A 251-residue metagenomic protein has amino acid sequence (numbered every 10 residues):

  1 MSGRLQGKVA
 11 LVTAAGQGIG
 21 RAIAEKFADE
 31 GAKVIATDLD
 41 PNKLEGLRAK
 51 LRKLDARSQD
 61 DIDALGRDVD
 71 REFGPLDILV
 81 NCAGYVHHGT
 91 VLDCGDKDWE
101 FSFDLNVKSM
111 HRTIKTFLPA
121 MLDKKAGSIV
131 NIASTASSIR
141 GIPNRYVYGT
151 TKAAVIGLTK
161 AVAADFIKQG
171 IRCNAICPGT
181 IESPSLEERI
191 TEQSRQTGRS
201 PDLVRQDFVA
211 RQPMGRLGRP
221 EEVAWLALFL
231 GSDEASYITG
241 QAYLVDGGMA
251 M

Functional and structural regions predicted by a protein language model:
A83-H87: Conserved NAD(P)H cofactor-binding loop of Rossmann-fold oxidoreductase domains
T90-V91, G95-F103, F208: Substrate-binding pocket helix/loop in short-chain dehydrogenase/reductase
I114, T151, T159: Active-site helix of classical SDR
P119, A164-D165, S236: Alpha-helical segment proximal to the catalytic Tyr-Lys
S134: Residue(s) in the substrate-gating loop at a strand-loop-helix junction that position the organic substrate next
I167, R172, I238-G240: Short, small/polar-rich loop/turn modules that mediate ligand/substrate recognition or access, typified
M214-V245, A250: C-terminal substrate-recognition "lid" of short-chain dehydrogenase/reductases
